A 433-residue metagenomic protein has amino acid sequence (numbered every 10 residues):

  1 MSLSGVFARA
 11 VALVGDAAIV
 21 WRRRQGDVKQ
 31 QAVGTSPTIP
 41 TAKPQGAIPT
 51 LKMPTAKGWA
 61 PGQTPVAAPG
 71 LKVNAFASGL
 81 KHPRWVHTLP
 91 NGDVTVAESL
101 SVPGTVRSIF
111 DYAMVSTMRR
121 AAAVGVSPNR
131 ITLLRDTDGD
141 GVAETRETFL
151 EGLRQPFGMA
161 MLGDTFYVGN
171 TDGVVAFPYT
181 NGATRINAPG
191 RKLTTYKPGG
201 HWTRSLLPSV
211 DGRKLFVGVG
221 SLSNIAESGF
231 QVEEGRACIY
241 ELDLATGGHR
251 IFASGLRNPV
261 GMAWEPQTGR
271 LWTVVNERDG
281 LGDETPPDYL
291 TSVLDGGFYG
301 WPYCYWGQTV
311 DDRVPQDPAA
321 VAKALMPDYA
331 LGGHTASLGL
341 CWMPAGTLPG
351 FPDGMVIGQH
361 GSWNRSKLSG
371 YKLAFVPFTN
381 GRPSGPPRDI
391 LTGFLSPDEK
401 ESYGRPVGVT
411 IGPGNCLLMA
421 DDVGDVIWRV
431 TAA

Functional and structural regions predicted by a protein language model:
M1-Q30: Short amphipathic, positively biased membrane-proximal segments that drive organelle/inner-membrane targeting
R24-A67, P103-R107, A113-A121, V126-P128 (+8 more regions): Beta-propeller domain segments
A77-L80, E147-R154, L193-P198, I251-G255 (+3 more regions): Surface loop/turn motifs at the tips and blade-to-blade linkers of beta-strand repeat domains
V86, M159, L206, P259-M262 (+2 more regions): Hydrophobic core register within WD40 beta-propeller blades
L89-G92, M161-G163, P208-G212, E265-T268 (+2 more regions): Residue-level detector of Asp-centered blade-edge/turn motifs that repeat once per structural unit in beta-propeller
D93-T95, T165-V168, K214-G218, R270-V274 (+3 more regions): Conserved beta-propeller blade signature
V142-T165, N170-V210, N224: Asp-box/WD-like beta-propeller blade repeats and closely related beta-sheet repeat scaffolds
T410-A433: Blade-level signature of beta-propeller repeat domains, shared across WD40, Kelch, NHL, RCC1 and BNR/Asp-box propellers
